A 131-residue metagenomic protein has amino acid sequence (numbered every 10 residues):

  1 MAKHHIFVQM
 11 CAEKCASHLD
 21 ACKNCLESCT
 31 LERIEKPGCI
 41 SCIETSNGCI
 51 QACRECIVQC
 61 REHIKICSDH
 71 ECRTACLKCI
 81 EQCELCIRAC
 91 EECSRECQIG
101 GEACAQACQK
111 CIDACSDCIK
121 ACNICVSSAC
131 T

Functional and structural regions predicted by a protein language model:
M1-T131: Amphipathic alpha-helical hairpins
